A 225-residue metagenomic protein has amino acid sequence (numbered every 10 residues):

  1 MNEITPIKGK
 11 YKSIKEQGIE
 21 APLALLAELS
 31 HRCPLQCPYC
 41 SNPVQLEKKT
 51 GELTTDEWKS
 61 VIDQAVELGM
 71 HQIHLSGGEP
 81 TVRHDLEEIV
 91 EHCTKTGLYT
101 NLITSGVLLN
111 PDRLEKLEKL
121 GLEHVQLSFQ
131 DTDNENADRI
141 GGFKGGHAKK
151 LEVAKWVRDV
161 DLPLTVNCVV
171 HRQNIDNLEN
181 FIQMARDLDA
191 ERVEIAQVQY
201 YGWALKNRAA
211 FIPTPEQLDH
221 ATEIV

Functional and structural regions predicted by a protein language model:
M1-V44, K48, V66: N-terminal pre-core extensions flanking Radical SAM catalytic domains
E3, G9, N177, G202-V225: A C-terminal junction/extension of Radical SAM enzymes
G18, L26, G51, F143 (+1 more regions): Alpha-helix initiation/capping motif
A27-E28, P43, T55, I62 (+1 more regions): Conserved small-residue-rich
V44-E47, T132-N134, Y200-W203: A short, flexible beta-alpha/helix-coil linker loop
E47-T50, D138-F143, P215-D219: A short acidic, glycine-rich active-site loop that binds or catalyzes chemistry on phosphate/adenosine moieties
T55-Q199, A210-I212: Radical SAM/AdoMet-radical enzyme domain recognition
